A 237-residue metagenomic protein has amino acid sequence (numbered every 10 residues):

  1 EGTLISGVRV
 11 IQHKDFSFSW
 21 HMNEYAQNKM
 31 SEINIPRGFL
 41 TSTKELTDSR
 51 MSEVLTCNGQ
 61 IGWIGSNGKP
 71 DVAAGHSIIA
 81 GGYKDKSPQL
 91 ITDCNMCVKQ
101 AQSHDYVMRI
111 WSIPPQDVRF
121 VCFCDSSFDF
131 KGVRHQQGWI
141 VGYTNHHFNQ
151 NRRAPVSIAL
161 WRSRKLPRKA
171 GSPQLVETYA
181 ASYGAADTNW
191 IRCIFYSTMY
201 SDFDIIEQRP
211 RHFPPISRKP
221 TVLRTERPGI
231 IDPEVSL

Functional and structural regions predicted by a protein language model:
E1, S17-W20, Y25, L46-G75 (+2 more regions): Conserved pre-motif C helix in the palm subdomain of viral-like polymerases
E1-H21, R209-P220, T225: Histidine/cysteine- and/or acidic
L4-R109: C-terminal reverse transcriptase regions that engage the nucleic-acid substrate
G38-S42, G75-G81, I158-K169, Y200-D204: A short small-residue
Y106-Q116, K219-P220: A short acidic-Thr-Gly-centered motif at the start of a beta-strand
D117-G132, I230-D232: Two-metal-ion RNase H-like nuclease active-site motif
N145-Y179, I205: A short, polar/acidic, helix/strand-boundary loop motif
K165-S172, S182-L237: RNase H catalytic domain
